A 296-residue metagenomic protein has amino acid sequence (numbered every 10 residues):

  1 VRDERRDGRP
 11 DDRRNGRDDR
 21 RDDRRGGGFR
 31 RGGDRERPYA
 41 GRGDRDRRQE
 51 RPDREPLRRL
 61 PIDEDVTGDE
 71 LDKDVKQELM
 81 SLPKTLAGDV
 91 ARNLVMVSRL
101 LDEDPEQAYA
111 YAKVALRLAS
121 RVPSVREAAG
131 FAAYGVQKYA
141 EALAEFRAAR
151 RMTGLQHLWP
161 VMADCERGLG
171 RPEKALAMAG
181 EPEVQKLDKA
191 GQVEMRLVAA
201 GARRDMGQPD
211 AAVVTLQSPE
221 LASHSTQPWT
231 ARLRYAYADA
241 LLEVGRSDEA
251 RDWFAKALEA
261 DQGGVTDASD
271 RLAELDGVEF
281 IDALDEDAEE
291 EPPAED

Functional and structural regions predicted by a protein language model:
V1-M80, I281-D296: Basic Arg/Gly/Lys-rich low-complexity intrinsically disordered segments
L79-T85, K113-S120, R147-G154, E181-K189 (+3 more regions): Solenoid-like repeat scaffolds
S81-R117, A128: Alpha-helical segment of the N-proximal tetratricopeptide repeat
M96, A128-A129, M162, A199 (+3 more regions): Structural register within alpha-helical repeat arrays
R99-L100, A132, A163-C165, A202 (+1 more regions): Residue-level signature for tetratricopeptide repeat
L101-E103, V136, L169, M206 (+1 more regions): Structural motif corresponding to the intra-repeat A-B loop/turn of tetratricopeptide repeats
V125, L158-W159, A212, D267-A268: TPR alpha-solenoid repeat register
